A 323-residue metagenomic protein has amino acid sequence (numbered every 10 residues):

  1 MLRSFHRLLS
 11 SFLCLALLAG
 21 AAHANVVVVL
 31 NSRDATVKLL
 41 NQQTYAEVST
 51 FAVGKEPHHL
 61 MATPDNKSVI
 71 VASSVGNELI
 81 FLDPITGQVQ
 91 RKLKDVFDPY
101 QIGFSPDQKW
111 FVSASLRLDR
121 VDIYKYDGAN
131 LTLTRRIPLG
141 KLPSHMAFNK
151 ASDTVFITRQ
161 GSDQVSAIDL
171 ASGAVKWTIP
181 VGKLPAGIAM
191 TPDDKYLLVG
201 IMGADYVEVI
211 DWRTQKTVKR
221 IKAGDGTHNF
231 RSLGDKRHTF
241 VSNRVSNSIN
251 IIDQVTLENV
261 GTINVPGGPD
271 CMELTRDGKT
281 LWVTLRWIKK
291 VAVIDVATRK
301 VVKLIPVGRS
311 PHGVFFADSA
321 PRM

Functional and structural regions predicted by a protein language model:
M1-F12: Bacterial N-terminal signal peptides that target proteins for export
F12-M323: Predominantly soluble domains enriched in secretory-pathway, periplasmic, or organellar proteins
